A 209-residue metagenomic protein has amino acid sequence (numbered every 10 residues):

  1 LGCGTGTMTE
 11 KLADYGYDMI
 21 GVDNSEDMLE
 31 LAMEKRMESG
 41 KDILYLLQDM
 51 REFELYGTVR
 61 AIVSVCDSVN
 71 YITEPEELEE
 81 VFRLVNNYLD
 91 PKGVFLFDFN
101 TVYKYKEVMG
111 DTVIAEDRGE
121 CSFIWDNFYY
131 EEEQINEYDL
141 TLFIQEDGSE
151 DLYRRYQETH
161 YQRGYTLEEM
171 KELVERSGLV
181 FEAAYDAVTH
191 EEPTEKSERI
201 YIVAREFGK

Functional and structural regions predicted by a protein language model:
G2-G4: Class I SAM-dependent methyltransferase "Motif I" SAM/SAH-binding loop
T7-E52: Class I SAM-dependent methyltransferase SAM/SAH-binding core
E54-A61: A short acidic, Gly/Pro-enriched loop at the edge of an enzyme's catalytic core that lines a small-molecule cofactor
V65-D67: Residues lining the SAM
N70-I72: A short His-aromatic
E79-P91: A short glycine-rich, Lys/Arg-flanked "PGG" loop and its adjoining helix->strand segment in the class I
L96-K171: SAM-dependent methyltransferase
Y161-K209: C-terminal lobe and adjacent flexible extensions of AdoMet/dcAdoMet transferase-like proteins
